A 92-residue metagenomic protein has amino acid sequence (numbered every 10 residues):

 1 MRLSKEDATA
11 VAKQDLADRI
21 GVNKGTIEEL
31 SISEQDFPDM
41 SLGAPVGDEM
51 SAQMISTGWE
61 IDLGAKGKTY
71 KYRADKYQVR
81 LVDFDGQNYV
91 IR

Functional and structural regions predicted by a protein language model:
M1-D39: Short, non-transmembrane alpha-helical segments in secretory-pathway proteins
V11, V22, V46, V79-V82 (+1 more regions): Extended aliphatic helical segments
A17, G58-E60, G86: A general secondary-structure boundary signal
G25-A74: Exposed beta-strand-loop-beta-strand "reactive/processing" segments of non-cytosolic proteins
T69-R92: A short, surface-exposed interaction/processing loop segment used at functional sites
